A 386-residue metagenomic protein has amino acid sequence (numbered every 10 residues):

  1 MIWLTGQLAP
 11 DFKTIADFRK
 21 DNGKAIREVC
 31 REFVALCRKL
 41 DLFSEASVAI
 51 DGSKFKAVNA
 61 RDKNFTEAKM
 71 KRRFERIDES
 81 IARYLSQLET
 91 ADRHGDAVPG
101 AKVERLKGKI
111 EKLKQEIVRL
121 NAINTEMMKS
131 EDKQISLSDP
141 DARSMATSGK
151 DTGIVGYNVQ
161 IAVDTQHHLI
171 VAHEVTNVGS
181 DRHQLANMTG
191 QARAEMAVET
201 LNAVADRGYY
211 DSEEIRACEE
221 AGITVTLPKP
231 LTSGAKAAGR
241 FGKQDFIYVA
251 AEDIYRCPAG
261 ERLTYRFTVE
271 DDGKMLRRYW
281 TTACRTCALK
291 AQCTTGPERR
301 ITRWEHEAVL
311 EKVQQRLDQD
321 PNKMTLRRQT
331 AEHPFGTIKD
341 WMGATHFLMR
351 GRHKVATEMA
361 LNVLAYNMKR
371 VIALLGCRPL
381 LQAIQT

Functional and structural regions predicted by a protein language model:
M1-I2: DNA-recognition alpha helix
G6-T386: Anion-binding and metal-coordination hotspots
